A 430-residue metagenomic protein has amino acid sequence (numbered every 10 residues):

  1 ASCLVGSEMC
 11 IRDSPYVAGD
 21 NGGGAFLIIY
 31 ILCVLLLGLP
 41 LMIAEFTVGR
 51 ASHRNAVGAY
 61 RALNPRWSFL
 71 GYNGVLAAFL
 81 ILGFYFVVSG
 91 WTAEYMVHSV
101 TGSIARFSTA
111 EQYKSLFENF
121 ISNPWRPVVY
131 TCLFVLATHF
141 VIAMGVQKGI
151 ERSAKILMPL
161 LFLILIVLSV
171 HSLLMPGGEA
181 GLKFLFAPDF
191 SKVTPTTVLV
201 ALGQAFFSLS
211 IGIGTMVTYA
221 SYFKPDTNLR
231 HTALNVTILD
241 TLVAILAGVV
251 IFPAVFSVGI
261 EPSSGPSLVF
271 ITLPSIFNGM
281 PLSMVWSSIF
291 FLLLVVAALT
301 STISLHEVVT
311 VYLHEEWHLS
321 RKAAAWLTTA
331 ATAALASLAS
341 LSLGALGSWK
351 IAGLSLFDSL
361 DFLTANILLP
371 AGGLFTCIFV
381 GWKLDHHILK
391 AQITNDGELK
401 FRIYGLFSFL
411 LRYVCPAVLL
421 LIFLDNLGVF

Functional and structural regions predicted by a protein language model:
A1-G6, I11: Single conserved hydrophobic/aromatic residue that forms the stacking wall/gate of nucleotide- or nucleobase-binding
P15-N21, A51, A56-N73, V87-Q147 (+5 more regions): Inter-helical loop and helix-membrane interface segments of multi-pass membrane transporters/permeases
I29-P65, A254, V258-E261, F379-W382 (+1 more regions): Juxtamembrane transmembrane-helix boundary signature
L41, Y85-S108, F162-L185, P253 (+4 more regions): Hydrophobic alpha-helical segments and their helix-loop junctions in multi-pass secondary transporters
S89-S122, Y222-D226, H231, N235-V243 (+5 more regions): Helix-loop-helix connectors at the membrane interface of multi-pass transporters/channels
V128-V129, L239-I245, M284-S287, V296-L299 (+2 more regions): Loop-to-transmembrane helix boundary motifs in multi-pass membrane proteins
E151, K155-L299, A323-A324: Membrane-embedded translocation segments of transport machinery
S355-I378, K400-F430: A generic transmembrane alpha-helix motif of multi-pass inner-membrane proteins
